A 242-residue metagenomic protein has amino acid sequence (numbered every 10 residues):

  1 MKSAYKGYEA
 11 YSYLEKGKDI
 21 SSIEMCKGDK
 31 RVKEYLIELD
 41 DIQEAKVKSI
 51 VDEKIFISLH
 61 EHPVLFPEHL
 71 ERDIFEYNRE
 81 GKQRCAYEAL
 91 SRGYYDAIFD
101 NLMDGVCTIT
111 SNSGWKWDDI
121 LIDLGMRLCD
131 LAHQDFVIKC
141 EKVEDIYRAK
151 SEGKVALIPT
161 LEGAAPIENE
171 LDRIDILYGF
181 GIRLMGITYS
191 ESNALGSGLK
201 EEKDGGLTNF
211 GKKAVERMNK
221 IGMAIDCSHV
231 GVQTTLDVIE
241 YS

Functional and structural regions predicted by a protein language model:
M1-I187, N193-K203: N-terminal hydrophobic targeting/anchoring segments and the immediately downstream early-domain regions of hydrolases
K46, N169-R183, K200-S242: Histidine/acidic residue-rich metal-binding segments in metalloenzymes
